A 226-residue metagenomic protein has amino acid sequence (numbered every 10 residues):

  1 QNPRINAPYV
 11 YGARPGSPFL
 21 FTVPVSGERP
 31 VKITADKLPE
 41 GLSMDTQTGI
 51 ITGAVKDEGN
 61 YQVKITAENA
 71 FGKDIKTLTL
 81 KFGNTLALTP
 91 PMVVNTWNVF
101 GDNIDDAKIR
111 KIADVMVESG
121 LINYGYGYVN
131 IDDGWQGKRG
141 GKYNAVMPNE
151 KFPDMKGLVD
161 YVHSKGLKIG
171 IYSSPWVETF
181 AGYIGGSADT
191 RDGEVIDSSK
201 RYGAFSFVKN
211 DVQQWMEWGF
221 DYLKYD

Functional and structural regions predicted by a protein language model:
N2-P30: Solvent-exposed, low-complexity, repeat-rich "mucin-like" stalks and linkers
R29-E40: Change to "...patches in solvent-exposed regions of secreted, membrane-anchored, or virion-exposed structural
E40-D57: Strand-loop-strand motifs at the edges of beta-sheets in extracellular beta-sandwich domains
G59-V63: Exposed beta-strand face motif in extracellular beta-rich ectodomains
G72-N84: C-terminal edge beta-strand
K81-K108: An acidic-aromatic substrate-binding cleft motif
N98, I112-Y225: Aromatic-lined carbohydrate-binding/catalytic grooves of carbohydrate-active enzymes
